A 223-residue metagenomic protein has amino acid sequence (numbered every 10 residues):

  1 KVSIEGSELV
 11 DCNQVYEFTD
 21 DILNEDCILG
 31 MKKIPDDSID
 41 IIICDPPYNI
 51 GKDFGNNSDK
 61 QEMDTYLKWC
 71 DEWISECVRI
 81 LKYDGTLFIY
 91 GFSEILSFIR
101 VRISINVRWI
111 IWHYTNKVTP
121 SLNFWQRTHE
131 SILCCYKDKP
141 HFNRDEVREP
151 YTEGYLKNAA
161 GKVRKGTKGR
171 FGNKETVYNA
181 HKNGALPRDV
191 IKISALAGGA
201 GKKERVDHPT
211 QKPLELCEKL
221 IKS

Functional and structural regions predicted by a protein language model:
K1-V2, L9-S223: Core catalytic lobe of class I
